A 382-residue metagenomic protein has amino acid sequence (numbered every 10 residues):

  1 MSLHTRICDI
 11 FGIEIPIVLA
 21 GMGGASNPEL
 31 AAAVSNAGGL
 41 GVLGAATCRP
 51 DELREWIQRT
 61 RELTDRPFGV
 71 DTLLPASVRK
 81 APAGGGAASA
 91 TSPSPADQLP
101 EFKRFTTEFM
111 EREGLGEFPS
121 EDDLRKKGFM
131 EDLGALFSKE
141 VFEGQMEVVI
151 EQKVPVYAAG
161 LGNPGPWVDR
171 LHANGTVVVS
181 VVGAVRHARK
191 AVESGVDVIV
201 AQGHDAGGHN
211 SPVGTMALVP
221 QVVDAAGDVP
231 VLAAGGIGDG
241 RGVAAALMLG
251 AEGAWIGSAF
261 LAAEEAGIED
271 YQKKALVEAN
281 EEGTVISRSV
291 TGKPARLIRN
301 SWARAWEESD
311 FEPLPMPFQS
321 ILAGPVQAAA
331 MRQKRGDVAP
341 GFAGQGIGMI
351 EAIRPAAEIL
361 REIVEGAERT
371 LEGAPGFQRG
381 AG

Functional and structural regions predicted by a protein language model:
M1-A226: Active-site entrance/lid segments in N-terminal catalytic domains of soluble metabolic enzymes
A25, I237-G238: Residue-level detector of alpha-helix initiation sites
L30, A88-M110, P212, A217-L232 (+1 more regions): Conserved active-site-proximal phosphate/metal-binding subdomains
L74, H204-D205, G236-I237, A259-F260: Acidic, glycine-rich active-site loops and adjacent beta-strand->loop/helix elements that engage anionic groups
